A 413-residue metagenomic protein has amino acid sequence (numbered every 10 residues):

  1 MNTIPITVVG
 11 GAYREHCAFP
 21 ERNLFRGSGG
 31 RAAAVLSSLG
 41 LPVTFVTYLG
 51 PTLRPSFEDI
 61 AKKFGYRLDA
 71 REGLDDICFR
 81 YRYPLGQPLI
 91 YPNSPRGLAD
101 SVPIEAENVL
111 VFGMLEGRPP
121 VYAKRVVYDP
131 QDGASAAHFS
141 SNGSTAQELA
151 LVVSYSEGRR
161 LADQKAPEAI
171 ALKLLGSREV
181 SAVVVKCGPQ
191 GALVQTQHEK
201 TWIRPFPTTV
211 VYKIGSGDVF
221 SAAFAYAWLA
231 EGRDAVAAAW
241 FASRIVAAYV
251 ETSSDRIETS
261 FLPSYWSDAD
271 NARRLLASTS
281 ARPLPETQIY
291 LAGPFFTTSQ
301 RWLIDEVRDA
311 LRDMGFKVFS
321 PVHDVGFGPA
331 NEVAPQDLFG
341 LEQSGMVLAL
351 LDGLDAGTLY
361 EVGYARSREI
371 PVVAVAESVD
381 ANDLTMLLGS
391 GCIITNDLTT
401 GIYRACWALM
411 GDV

Functional and structural regions predicted by a protein language model:
N2-V8, A12-N23, V35-F112, E116-R118 (+2 more regions): Conserved N-terminal subdomain of the carbohydrate kinase-like
K63-L74, A237, V246-R312, P321-G326: Charged C-terminal helix
L68-E72, S390-A405: Short acidic-hydrophobic, aromatic-tinged amphipathic segments that line or gate anion-handling sites
R125, P130-T201: Conserved phosphate/ATP/ADP-binding segment of small-molecule kinases
A136-G143, E377-L387: Short, glycine/polar-rich helix-capping loops at beta-to-alpha or helix-loop-helix junctions that flank or form
E168-E286: Conserved phosphate-binding/catalytic region of the ribokinase-like
G326-A349, G357-E361: TIR-domain catalytic/interaction hotspot
G353-A374: Amphipathic helical hotspot of TIR/SEFIR-family domains
